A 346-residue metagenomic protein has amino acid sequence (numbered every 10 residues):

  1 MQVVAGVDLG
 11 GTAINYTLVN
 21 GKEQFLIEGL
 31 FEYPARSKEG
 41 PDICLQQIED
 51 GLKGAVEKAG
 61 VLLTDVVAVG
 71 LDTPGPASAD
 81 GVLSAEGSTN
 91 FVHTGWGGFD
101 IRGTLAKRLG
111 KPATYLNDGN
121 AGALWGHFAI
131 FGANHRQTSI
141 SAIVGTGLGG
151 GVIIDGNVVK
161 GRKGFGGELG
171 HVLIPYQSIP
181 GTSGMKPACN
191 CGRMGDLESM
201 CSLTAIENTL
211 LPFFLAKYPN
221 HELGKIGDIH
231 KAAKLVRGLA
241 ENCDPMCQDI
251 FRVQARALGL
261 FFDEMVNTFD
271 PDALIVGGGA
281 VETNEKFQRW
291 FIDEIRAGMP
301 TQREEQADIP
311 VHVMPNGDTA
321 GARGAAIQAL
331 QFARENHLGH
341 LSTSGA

Functional and structural regions predicted by a protein language model:
V3-Q46, D50, G54, S84-S88 (+2 more regions): Short glycine-rich, Thr/Ser-proximal phosphate-binding strand/loop in the N-terminal lobe of ATP-dependent enzymes
V4-D8, D65-G70, S139-I143, G149 (+2 more regions): Short glycine-aspartate micro-motif
A13, M265, F269-G298: Glycine-rich phosphate-binding loops at beta-strand->alpha-helix junctions
P41-E49, D65-V69, G75-T138, S183 (+1 more regions): Glycine-rich phosphate-binding loop and adjoining helix at the ATP-binding site of ATP-dependent phosphoryl-transfer
I48-V69, A113, F262-L274: Phosphate/pyrophosphate-binding loops at sites that engage ATP/ADP/AMP, CoA/4′-phosphopantetheine, polyphosphate
T114-F128, E282-A346: Glycine-rich phosphate-binding/hydrolytic loop that grips phosphoryl groups
F131-M200: Glycine-rich phosphate-binding loop of actin/hexokinase-like ATP-binding domains
P187, R193-A273, I309: A mobile "lid/hinge" subdomain adjacent to the ATP/sugar-phosphate binding pocket shared across diverse ATP-dependent
